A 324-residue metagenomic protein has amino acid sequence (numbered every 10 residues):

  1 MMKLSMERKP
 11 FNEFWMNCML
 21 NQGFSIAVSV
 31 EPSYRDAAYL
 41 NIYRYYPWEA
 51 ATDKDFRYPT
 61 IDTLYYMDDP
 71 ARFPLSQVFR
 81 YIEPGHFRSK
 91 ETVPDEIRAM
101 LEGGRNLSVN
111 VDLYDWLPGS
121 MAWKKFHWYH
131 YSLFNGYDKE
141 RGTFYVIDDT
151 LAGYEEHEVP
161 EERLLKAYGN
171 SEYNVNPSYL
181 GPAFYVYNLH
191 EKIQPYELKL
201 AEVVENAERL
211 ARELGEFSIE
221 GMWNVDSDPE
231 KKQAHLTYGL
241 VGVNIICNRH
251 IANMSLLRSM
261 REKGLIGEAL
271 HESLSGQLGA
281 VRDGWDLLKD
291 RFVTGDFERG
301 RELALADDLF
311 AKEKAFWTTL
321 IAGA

Functional and structural regions predicted by a protein language model:
M1-K90: Cysteine-nucleophile protease catalytic domains, especially the papain-like/related folds used in DUB/UBL proteases
R88-E91, A122-K125: Divalent-cation
K90-A99: Helical scaffold of the NTase/Pol beta-like nucleotidyltransferase catalytic core
G104-V111: A short, Trp-centered hydrophobic/proline-enriched beta-strand micro-motif
V111-L117: Generic short beta-strand segments
W123-D149: Catalytic nucleophile-His microenvironment captured as a short glycine-rich beta-strand/loop that brackets
K139-N248, A252-S259: Noncatalytic regulatory segments and standalone regulatory/sensor domains
H250-A324: Charged, long alpha-helical assembly modules
